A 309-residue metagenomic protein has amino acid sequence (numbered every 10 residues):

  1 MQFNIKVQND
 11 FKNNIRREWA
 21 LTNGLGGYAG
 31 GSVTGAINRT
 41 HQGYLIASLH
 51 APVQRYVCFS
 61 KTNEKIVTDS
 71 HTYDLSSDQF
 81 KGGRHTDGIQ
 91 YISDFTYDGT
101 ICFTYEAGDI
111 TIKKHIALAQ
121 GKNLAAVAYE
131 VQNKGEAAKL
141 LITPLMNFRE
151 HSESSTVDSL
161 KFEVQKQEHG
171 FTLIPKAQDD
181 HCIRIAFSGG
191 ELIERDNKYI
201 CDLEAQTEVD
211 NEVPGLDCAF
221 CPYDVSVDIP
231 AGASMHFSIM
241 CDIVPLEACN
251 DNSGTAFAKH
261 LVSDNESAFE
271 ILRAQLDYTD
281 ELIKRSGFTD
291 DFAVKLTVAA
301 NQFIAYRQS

Functional and structural regions predicted by a protein language model:
M1-S309: Acidic, mature catalytic/reactive cores of soluble proteins
